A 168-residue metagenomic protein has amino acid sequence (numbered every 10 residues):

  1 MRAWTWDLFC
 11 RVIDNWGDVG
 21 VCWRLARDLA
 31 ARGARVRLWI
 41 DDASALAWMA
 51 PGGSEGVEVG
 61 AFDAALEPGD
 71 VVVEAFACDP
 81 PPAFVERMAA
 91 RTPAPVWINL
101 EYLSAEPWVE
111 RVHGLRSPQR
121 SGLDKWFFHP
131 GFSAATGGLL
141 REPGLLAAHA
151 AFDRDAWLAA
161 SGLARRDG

Functional and structural regions predicted by a protein language model:
M1-W6, P130: Positively charged, low-complexity intrinsically disordered leader regions
T5-D7, D167-G168: Residues that mark the start of a beta-strand
D7-G122: Active-site and donor-binding regions of nucleotide-sugar-utilizing enzymes
Y102-G168: A nucleotide-sugar donor-handling region in carbohydrate enzymes
